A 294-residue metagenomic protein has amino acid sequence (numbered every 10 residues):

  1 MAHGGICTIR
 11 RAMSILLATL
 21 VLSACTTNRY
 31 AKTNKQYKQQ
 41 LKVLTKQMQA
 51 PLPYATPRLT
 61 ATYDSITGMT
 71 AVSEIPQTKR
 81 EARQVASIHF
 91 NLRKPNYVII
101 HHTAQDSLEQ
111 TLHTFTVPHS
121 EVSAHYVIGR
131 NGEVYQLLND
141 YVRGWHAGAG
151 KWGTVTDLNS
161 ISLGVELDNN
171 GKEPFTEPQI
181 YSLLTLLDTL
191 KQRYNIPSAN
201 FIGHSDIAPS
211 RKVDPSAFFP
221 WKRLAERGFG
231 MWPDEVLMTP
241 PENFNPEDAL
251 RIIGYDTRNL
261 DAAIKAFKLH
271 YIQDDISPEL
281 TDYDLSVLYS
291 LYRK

Functional and structural regions predicted by a protein language model:
A2-M13: Bacterial N-terminal signal peptides that target proteins for export
C7-T8, E133, K265: Short alpha-helical segments used as structural interaction elements across diverse proteins
R11-A12, H102, L269: Hydrophobic alpha-helical segments, especially transmembrane helices and their immediate juxtamembrane helical caps
A12-S23: Bacterial N-terminal signal peptides
C25-V43, Q47-A50, T176-K294: Basic/polar, cationic surfaces and motifs that engage anionic cell-wall and phosphate/carboxylate ligands
K32-N91, N96-N195: Active-site-adjacent loop/helix surface patches within enzyme catalytic domains that shape the substrate-binding cleft
